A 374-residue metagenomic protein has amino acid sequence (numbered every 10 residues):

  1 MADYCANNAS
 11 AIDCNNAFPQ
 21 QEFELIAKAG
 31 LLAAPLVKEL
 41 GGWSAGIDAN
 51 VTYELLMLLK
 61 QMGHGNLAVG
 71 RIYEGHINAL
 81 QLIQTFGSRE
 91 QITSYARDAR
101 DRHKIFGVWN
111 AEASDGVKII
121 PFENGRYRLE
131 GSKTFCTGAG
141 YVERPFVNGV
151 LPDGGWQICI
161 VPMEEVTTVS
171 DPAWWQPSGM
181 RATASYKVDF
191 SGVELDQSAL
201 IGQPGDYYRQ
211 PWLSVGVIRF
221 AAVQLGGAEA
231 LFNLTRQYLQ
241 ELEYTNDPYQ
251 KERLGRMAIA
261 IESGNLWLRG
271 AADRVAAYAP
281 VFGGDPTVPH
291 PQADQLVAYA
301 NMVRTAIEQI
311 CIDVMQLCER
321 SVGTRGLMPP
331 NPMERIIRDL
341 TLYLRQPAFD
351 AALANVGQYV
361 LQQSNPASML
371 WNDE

Functional and structural regions predicted by a protein language model:
A6-C14, Q240, N265-A306, E319-V322 (+1 more regions): C-terminal helix-coil-helix/basic helical segment that borders enzyme active sites and/or dimer interfaces and provides
Q20-K28, L32-T137: Glycine-rich flavin
F23, P248-G255, D294-N301: Short, charged, amphipathic alpha-helical segments
A79, L129-G131, F190, A228 (+1 more regions): Buried hydrophobic positions in well-ordered alpha/beta secondary-structure cores of metabolic enzymes
F135-S170: A short core secondary-structure module
P177-N265: Glycine-rich beta->alpha junctions and the first turn(s) of the following alpha-helix
G226, G255-E262, N301, T305-I312 (+1 more regions): Generic structural signal for well-ordered, non-transmembrane alpha-helical segments in soluble/cytosolic regions
V322-E374: Glycine-rich phosphate/cofactor-binding loops in nucleotide/flavin-utilizing enzymes
